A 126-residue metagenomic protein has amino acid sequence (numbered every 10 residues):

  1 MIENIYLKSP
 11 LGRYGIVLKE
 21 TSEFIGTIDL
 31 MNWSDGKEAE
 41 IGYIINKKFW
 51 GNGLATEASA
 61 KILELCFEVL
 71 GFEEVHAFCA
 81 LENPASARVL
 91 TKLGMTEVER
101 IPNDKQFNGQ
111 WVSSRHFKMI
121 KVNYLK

Functional and structural regions predicted by a protein language model:
M1-P10: Active-site rim helix/loop that mediates acceptor-substrate recognition in acyltransferases
R13-K126: Acyl-donor (CoA/ACP) binding surface of acyl/acetyltransferases
